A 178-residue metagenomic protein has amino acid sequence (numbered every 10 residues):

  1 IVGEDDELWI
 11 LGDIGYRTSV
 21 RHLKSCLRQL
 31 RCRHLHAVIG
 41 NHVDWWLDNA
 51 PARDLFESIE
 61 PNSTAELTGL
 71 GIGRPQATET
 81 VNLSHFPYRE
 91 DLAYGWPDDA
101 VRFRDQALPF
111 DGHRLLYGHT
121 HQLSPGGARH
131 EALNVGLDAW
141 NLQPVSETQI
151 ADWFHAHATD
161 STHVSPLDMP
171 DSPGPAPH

Functional and structural regions predicted by a protein language model:
I1-P75: Core catalytic region of metal-dependent phosphoesterases/phosphodiesterases, especially metallo-beta-lactamase-like
R53-A176: Conserved beta-sheet core of the metallophosphoesterase superfamily
